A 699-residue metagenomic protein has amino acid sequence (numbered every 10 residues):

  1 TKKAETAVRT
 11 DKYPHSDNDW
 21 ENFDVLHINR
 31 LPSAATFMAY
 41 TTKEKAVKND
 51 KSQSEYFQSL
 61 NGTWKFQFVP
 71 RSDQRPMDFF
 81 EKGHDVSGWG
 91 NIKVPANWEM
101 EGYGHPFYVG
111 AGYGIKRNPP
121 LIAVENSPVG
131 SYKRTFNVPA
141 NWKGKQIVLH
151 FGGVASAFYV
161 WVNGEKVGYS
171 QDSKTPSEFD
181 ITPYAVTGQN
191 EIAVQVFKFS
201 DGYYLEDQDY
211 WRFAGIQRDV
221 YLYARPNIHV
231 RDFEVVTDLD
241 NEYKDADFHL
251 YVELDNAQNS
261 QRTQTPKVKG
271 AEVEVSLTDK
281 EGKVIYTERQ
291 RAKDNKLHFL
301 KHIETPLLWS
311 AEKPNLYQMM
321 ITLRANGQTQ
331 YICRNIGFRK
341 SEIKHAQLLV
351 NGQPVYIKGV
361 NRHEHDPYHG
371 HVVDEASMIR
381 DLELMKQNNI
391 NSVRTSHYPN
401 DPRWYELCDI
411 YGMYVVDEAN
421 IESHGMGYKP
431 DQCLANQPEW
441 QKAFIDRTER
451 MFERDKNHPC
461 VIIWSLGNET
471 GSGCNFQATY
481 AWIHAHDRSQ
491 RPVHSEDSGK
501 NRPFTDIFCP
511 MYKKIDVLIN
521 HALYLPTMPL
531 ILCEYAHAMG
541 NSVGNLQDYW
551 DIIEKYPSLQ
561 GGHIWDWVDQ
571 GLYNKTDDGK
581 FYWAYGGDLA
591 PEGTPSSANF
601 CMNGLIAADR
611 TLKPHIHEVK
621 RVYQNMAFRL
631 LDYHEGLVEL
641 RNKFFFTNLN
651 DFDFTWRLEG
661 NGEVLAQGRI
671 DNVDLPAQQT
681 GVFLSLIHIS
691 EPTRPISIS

Functional and structural regions predicted by a protein language model:
E5-D50, E101, I115, E165 (+5 more regions): Extended substrate-binding grooves/exosites of carbohydrate-active enzymes
D11-P14, E21, H27, D50 (+11 more regions): Accessory beta-strand-rich segments of carbohydrate-active enzymes
D17, N61-V129, V194-I228, A346 (+1 more regions): Core domains of carbohydrate- and sulfate-ester-processing enzymes
N137, H249-A257, L637-F645: Short edge beta-strand/loop segments characteristic of extracellular beta-sandwich folds
K145-I147, A246-L250, H634-V638: Structural beta-strand segments of beta-rich domains
N256-A271, F645-F652: A short beta-turn/strand-edge loop motif at beta-sheet boundaries
T287-T305, G662-L686: Intrinsically disordered, low-complexity Pro/Gly/Ser/Thr-rich segments with frequent PxxP/GP/PP motifs and embedded
I687-I698: Single conserved hydrophobic/aromatic residue that forms the stacking wall/gate of nucleotide- or nucleobase-binding
